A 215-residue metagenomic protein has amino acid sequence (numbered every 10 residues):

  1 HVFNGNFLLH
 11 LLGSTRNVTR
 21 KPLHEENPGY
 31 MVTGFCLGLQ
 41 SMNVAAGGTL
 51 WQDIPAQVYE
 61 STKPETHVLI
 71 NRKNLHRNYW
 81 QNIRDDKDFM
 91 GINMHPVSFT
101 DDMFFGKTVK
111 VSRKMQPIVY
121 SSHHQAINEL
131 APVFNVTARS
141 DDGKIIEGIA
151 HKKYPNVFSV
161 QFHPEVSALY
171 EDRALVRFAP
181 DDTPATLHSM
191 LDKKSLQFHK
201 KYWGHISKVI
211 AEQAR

Functional and structural regions predicted by a protein language model:
N4-Y30, P55, E60, E65-R215: Amide-donor transfer/coupling interface in amidating biosynthetic enzymes
P22-T49, H163: Catalytic nucleophile loop
Q52: Short polar/charged helix/loop
